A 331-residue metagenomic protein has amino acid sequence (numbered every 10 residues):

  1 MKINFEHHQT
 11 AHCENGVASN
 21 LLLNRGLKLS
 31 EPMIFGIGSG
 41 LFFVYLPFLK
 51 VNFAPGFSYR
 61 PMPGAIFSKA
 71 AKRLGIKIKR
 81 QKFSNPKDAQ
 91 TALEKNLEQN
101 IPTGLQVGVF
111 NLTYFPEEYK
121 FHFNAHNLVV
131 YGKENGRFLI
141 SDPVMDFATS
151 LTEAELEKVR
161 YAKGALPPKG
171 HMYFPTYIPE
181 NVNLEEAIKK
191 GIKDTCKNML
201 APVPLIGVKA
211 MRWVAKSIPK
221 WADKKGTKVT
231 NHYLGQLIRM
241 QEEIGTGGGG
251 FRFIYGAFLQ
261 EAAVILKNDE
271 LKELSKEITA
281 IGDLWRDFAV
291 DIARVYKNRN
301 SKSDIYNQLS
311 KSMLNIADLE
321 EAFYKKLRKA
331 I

Functional and structural regions predicted by a protein language model:
M1-P86: Cysteine-nucleophile protease catalytic domains, especially the papain-like/related folds used in DUB/UBL proteases
H7-H8, K120, I238, E242-G245: Short, charged/polar micro-motifs that form catalytic or ligand-binding hotspots
V17, A65-K69, D88, A92 (+6 more regions): Exposed alpha-helical structural elements
R25-N52, P86-R137, S141-D142: Active-site-adjacent substructure of cysteine-protease-like catalytic cores
P61-V109, Y173-K190: Predominantly the structural core of cysteine protease catalytic domains
K133-I244: Noncatalytic regulatory segments and standalone regulatory/sensor domains
M240-I331: Charged, long alpha-helical assembly modules
